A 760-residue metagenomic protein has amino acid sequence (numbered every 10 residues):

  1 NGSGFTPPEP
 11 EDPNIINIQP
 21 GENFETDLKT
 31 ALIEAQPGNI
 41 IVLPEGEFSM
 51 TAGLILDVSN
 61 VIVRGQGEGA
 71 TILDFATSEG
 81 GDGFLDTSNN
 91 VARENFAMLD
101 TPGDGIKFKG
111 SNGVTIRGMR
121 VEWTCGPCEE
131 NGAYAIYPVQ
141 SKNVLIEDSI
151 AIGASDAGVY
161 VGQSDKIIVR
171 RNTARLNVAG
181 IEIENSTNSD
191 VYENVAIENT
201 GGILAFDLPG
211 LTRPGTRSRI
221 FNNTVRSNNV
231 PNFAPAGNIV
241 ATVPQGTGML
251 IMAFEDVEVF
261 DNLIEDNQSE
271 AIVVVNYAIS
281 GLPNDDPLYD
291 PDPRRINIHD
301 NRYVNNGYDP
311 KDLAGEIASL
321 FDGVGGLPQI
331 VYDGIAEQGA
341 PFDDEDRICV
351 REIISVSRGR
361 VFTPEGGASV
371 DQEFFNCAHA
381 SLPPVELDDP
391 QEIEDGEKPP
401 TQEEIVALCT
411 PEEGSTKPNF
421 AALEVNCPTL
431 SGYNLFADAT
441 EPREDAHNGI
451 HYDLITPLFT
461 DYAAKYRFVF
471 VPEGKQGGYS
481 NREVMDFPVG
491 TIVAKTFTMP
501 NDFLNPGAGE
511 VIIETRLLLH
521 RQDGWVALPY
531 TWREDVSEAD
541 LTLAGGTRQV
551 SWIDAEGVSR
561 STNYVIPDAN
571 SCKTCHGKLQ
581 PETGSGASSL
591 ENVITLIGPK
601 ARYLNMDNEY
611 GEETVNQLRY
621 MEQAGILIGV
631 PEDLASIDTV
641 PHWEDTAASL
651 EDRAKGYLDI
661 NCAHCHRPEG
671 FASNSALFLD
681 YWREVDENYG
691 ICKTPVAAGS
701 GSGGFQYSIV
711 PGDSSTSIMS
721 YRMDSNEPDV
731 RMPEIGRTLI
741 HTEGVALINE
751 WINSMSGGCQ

Functional and structural regions predicted by a protein language model:
N14-V42: Acidic Gly/Asp/Thr-rich repetitive segments characteristic of extracellular carbohydrate-active and adhesion proteins
N17-T26, N60-K107, T115-P127: Right-handed parallel beta-helix/beta-spiral solenoid domain characteristic of secreted/periplasmic
L28, T51, F75-L85, L99-K107 (+7 more regions): Extracellular beta-strand/beta-solenoid scaffold signature
L28-E34, S49-V58, V63, K107-G110 (+1 more regions): Short, T/G/N/S-enriched strand-turn elements that build extracellular solenoid repeat scaffolds
Q36, V58-S59, E68, T87-N89 (+24 more regions): Parallel beta-helix/beta-solenoid
L458-T460, A464-G474, Y479-G656: Extended surface/linker regions that mediate inter-domain or inter-protein docking in multi-component redox
M606-A654, H664-G670, F678-Q760: Electron-transfer interface patches adjacent to heme c in soluble/periplasmic c-type cytochromes and di-/multiheme
